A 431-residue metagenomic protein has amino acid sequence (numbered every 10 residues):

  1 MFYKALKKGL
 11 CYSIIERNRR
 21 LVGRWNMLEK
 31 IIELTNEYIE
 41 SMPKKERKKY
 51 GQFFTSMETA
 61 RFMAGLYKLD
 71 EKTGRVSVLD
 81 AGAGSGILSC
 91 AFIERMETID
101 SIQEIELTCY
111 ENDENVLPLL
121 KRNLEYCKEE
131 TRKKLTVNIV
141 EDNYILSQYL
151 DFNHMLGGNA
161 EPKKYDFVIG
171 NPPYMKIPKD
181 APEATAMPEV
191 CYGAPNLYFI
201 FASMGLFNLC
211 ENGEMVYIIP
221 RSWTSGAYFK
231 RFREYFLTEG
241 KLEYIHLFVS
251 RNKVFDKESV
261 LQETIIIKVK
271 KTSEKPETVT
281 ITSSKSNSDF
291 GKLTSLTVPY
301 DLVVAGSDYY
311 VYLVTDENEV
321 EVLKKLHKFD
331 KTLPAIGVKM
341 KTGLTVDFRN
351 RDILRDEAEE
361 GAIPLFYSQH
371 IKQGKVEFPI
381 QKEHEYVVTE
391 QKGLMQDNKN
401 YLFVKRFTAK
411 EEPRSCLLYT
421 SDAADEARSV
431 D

Functional and structural regions predicted by a protein language model:
F2-Y3, Y12: Aromatic (phenylalanine/tyrosine) cluster motif
Y12-S101, T108-C127, Q148, P172 (+1 more regions): Class I S-adenosyl-L-methionine
K48-K49, T55-F62, A83-C90, E104 (+3 more regions): Signature of N6-adenine DNA methyltransferases within the class I
E71-R75, I99-E104, E130-L135, A160-K163 (+1 more regions): Short helix-terminating capping/connector loops at secondary-structure junctions
L135-D142: Conserved SAM-binding strand-loop segment of SAM-dependent methyltransferases
V140, Q262-I265, A362, N400: Residues that flank catalytic or metal-binding motifs in active/ligand-binding sites
E321-S421, R428-S429: Polybasic, glycine- and aromatic-enriched phosphate-binding surface used to engage nucleic acids
